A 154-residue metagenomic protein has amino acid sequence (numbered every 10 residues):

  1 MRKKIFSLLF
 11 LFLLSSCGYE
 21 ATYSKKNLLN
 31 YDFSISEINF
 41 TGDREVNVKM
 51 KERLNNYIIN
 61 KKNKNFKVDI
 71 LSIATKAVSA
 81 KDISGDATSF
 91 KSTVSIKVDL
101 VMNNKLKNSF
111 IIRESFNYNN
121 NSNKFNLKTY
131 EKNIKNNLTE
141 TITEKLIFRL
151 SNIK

Functional and structural regions predicted by a protein language model:
R2-L11: Sec-dependent signal peptide recognition, specifically the positively charged N-region followed immediately by
L13-S16: C-terminal motif of bacterial Sec signal peptides marking the signal peptidase cleavage site
G18-E20: Bacterial signal peptide processing site
N27-R44: Post-signal peptide N-terminal segment of mature Sec-exported envelope proteins
N39-K67: Post-signal-peptide N-terminal segment of Sec-exported extracytoplasmic proteins
E52, K61-N136, E144: Surface-exposed short loop/turn segments
N55, I59, T143, I147-N152: Sec-exported extracytoplasmic/periplasmic mature domains
